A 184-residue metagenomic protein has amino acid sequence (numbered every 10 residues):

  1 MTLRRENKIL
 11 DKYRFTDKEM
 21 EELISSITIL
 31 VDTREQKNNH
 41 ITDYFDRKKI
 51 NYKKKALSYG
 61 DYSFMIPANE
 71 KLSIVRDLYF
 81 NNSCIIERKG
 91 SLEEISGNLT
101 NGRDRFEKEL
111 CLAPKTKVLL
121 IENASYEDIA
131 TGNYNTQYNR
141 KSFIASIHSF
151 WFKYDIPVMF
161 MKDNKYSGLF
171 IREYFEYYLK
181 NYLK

Functional and structural regions predicted by a protein language model:
M1-N81, E93-K184: Non-catalytic C-terminal interaction segments of nucleic acid-processing enzymes
C84-G90: Conserved catalytic cores of phosphodiester-cleaving nucleases, focusing on short active-site segments
